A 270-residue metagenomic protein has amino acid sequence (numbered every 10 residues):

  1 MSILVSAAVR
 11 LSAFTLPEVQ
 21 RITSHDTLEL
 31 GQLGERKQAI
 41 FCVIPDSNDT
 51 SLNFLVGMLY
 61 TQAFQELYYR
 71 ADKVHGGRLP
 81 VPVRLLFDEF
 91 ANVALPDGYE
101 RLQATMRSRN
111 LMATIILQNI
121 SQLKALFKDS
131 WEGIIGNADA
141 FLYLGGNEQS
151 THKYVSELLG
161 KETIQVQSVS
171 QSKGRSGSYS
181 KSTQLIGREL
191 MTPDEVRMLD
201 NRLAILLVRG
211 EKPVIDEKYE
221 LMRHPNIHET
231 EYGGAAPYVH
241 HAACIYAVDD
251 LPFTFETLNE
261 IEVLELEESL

Functional and structural regions predicted by a protein language model:
M1-L111, L126, D194-I215, T230-L270: P-loop NTPase motor domains
I44, G146, K218: Active-site donor-binding loop signature of nucleotide-sugar glycosyltransferases
L52-F54, K153-S156, D216-Y219, N226-E229: Short conserved micro-motifs at the rims of enzyme active sites and ligand-binding pockets
L59-Y60, Y68-Y69, F141, G160-K161 (+3 more regions): Short, charged/polar low-complexity linear motifs in solvent-exposed/disordered segments
Q103-V208: Conserved ATP-driven motor cores of ASCE-family P-loop NTPases powering translocation/secretion/packaging/pilus
